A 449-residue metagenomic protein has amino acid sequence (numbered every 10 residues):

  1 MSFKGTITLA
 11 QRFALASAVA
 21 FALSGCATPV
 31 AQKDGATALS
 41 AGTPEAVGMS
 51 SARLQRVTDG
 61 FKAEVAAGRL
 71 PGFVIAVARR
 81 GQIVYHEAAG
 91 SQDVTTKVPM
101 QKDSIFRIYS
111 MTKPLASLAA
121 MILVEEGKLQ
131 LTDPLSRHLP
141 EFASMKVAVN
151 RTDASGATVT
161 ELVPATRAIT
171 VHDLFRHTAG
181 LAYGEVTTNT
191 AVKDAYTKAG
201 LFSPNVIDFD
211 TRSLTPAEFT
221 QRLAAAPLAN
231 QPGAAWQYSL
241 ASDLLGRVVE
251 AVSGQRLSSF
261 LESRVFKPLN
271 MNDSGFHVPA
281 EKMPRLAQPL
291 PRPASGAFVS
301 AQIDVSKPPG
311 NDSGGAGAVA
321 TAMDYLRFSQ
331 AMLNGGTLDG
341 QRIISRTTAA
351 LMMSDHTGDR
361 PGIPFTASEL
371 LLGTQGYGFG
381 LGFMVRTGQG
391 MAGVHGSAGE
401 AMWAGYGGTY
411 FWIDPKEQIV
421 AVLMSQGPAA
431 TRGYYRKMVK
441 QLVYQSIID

Functional and structural regions predicted by a protein language model:
S2-A14: Bacterial N-terminal signal peptides that target proteins for export
S24-G25: C-terminal motif of bacterial Sec signal peptides marking the signal peptidase cleavage site
D34-A38, P140-G396: Short, surface-exposed loop or secondary-structure junction motifs that flank catalytic or metal-binding residues
G42-I108, K128, S144-D153, I303 (+4 more regions): Short, conserved catalytic-motif segment at the N-terminal edge
S50, K113, T321: Short, conserved phosphate/pyrophosphate- and ester-handling motifs at nucleotide-, phospho-/glycolipid
Q55-K62, I75, G81, F106-H138 (+5 more regions): Active-site SXXK
A67-R69, V98-M100, Q130, L162-I169 (+5 more regions): Extracellular/periplasmic catalytic domains that process cell-envelope and extracellular macromolecules
Y410-W412, Q418-G427: Short, well-ordered beta-strand elements
